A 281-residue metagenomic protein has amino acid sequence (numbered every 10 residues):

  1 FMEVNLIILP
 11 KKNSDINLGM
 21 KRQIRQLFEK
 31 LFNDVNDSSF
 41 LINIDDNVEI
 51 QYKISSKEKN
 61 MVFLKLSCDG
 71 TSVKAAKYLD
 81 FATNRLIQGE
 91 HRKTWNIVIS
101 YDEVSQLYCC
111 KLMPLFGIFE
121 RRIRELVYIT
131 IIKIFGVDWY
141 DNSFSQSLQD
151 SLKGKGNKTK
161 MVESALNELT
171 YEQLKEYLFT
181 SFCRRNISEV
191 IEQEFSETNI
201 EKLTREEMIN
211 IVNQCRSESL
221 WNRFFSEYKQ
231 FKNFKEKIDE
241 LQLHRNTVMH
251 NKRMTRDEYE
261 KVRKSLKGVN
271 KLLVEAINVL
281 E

Functional and structural regions predicted by a protein language model:
F1-F63, S67-E281: Amphipathic alpha-helical interface elements
